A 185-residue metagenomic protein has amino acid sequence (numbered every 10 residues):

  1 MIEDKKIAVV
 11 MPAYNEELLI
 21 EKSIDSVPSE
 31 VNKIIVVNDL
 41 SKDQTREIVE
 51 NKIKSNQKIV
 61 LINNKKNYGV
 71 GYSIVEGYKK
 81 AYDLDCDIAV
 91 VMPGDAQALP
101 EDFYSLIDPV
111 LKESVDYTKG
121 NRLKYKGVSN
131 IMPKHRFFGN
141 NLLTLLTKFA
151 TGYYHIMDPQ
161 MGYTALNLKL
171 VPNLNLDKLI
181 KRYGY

Functional and structural regions predicted by a protein language model:
K5, S55-I59: A short helix-to-beta-strand connector/capping loop
K6-A8, K33: Cell-envelope/extracellular polymer assembly enzymes that use nucleotide-activated donors
Y14-S29: Short, well-formed alpha-helical segments that are part of the catalytic scaffolds of diverse glycosyltransferases
L18-K22, D43-K52: Acidic helix N-cap motif at the loop->helix transition within catalytic regions of sugar-transfer enzymes
N32-S41, I62-N63: Short beta-strand/loop segment that forms part of the nucleotide-sugar
N38-E47, A96: A conserved acidic beta->alpha catalytic loop
N64-D83, P100-Y183: Acceptor/aglycone-binding surface of glycosyltransferases and processive sugar-polymer synthases
C86-Q97: Short beta-strand-to-loop acidic/aromatic patch adjacent to the donor-nucleotide binding site
